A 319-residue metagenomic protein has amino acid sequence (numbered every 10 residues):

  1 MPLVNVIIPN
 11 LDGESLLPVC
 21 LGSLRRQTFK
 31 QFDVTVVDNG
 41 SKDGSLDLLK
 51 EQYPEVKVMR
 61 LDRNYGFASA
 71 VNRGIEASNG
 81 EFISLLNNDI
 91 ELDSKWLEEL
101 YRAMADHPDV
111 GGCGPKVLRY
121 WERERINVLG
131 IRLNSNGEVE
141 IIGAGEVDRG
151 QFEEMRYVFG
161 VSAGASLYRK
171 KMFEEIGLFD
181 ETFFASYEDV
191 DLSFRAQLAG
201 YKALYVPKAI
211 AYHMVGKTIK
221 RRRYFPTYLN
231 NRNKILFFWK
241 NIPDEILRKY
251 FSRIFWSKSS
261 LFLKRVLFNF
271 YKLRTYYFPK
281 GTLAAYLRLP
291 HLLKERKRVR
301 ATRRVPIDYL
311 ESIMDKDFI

Functional and structural regions predicted by a protein language model:
P2-N5, D33, D191: Cell-envelope/extracellular polymer assembly enzymes that use nucleotide-activated donors
G22-Q31: Short, acidic, metal-binding catalytic loop of nucleotide-sugar glycosyltransferases
L61-S78, N88, E99: Glycine-rich, basic loop-to-helix element that forms the pyrophosphate-binding segment of sugar-nucleotide handling
I83: Short aromatic/hydrophobic "clamp" motif used to bind/position activated sugar donors
I90-N134, E138: Conserved donor NDP-sugar-binding/catalytic core segment of glycosyltransferases
P115, N134-F159, E174: Short, flexible, basic/aromatic active-site loop/helix in glycosyltransferases
F159-I210: A short, conserved alpha-helix in the catalytic core of glycosyltransferases
A203-K294: Active-site-adjacent helix/loop segment of glycosyltransferases that harbors family-specific signature motifs
